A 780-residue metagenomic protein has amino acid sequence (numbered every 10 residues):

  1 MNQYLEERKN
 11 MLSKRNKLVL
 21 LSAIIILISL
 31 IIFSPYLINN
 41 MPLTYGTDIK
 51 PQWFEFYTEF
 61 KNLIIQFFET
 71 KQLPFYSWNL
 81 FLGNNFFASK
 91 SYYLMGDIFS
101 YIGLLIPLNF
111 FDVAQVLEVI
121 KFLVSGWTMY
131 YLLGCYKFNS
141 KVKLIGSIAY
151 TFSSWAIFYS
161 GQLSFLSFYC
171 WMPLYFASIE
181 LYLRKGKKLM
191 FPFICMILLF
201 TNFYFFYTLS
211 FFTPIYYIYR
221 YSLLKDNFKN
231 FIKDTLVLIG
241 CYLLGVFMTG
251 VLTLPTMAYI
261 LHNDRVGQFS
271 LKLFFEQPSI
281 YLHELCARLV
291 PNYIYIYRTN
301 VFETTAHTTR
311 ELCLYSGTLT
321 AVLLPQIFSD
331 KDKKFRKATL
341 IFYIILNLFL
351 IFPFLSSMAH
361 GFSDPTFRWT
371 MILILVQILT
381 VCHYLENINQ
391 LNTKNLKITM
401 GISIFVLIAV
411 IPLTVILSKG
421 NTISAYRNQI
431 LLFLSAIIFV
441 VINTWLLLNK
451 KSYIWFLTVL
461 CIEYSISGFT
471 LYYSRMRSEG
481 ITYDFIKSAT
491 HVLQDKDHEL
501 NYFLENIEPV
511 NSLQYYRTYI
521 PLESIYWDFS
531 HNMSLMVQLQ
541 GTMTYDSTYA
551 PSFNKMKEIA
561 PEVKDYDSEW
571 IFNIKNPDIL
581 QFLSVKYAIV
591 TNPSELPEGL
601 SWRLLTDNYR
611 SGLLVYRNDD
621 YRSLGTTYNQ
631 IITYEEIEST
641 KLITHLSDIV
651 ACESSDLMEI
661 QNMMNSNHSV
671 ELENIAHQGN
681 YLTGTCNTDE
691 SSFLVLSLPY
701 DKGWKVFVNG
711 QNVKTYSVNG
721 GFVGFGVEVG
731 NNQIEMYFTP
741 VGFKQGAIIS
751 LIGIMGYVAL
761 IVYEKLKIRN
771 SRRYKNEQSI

Functional and structural regions predicted by a protein language model:
L5-K14, V650-I780: Active-site-proximal, structured, solvent-exposed surfaces of multi-pass membrane proteins that position macromolecular
R8-A88, G480-L535: Hydrophobic alpha-helical membrane-insertion signals
I25-L27, L123-C135, K141-K225, T235-M257 (+5 more regions): Membrane-embedded helix bundles of polyisoprenyl
P35-Y136, K141-P173, I197, A287 (+2 more regions): Active-site lumenal/periplasmic loops and adjacent helix-entry segments of GT-C-fold, multi-pass membrane
P51-P74, L80, I98, T235 (+10 more regions): Periplasmic/ER-lumenal interhelical loops and adjacent helix-loop junctions in multi-pass membrane proteins
K185-G186, F205, A338-D495, V727-I780: Contiguous transmembrane helix-bundle modules in multi-pass membrane proteins
D226-L236, L324-N347: Membrane-interface helix-loop-helix junctions at transmembrane boundaries of multi-pass membrane enzymes, predominantly
Y453-S692, L696-W704, N709-K714: Soluble catalytic regions of membrane-associated enzymes that act on cell-envelope and secretory-pathway components
